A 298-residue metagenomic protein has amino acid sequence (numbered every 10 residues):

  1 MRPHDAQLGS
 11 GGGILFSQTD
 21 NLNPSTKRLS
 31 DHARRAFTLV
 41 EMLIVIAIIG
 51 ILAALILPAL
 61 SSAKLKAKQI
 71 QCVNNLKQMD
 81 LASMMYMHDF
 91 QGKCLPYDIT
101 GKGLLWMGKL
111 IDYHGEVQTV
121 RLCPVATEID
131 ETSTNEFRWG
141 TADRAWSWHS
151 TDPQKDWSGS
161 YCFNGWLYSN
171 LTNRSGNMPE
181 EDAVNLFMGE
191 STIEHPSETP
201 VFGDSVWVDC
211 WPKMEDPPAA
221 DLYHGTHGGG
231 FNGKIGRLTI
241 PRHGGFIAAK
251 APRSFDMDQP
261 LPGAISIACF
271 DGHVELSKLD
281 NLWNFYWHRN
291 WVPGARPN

Functional and structural regions predicted by a protein language model:
M1-L39: N-terminal leader/signal peptides at the extreme start of proteins
Q7, R34, A54, D143-W146 (+1 more regions): Intrinsic disorder/low-complexity segments
D20-L22, T26, A63, F163 (+2 more regions): Generic cytosolic/nucleocytoplasmic N-terminal low-complexity/intrinsically disordered segments
S30, P58, D98-G101: Short helix-capping and inter-helix turn/linker motifs at the boundaries of alpha-helical repeat units
R34-N74: Amphipathic alpha-helical segments typified by the pilin-like N-terminal helix that continues immediately C-terminal
I70-N298: Short, well-structured segments within or immediately adjacent to enzyme catalytic domains that line ligand-binding
